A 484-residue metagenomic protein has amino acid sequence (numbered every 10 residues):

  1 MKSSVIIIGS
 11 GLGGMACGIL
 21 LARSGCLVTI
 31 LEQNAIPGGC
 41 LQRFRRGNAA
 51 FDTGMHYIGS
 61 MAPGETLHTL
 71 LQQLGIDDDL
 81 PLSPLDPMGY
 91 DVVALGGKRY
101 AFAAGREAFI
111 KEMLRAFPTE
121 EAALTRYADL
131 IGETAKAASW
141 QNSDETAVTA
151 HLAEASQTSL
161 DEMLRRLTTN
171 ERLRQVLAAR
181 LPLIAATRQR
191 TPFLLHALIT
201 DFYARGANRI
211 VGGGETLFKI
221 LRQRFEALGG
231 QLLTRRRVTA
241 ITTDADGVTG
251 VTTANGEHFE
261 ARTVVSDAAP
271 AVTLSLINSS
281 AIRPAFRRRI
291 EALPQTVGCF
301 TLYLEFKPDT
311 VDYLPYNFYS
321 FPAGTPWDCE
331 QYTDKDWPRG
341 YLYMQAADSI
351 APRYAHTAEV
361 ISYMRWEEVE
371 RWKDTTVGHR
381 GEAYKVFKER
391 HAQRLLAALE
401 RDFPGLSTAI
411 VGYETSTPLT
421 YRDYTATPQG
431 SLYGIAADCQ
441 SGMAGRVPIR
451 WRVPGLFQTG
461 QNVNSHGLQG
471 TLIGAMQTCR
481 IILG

Functional and structural regions predicted by a protein language model:
K2-R126: N-terminal glycine-rich phosphate/pyrophosphate-binding loop and immediately adjacent elements
M55, Q461-L483: A conserved FAD-binding loop/helix module that cradles the flavin
V92-I110, T134-A138, F225-A227, Q231-L232 (+1 more regions): Feature captures the FAD/FMN-dependent oxidoreductase FAD-binding
G96-T191: Rossmann-like flavin
R172-I184, R401-S465: A glycine-rich dinucleotide-binding beta-alpha-beta segment and adjacent secondary-structure elements that constitute
A197-T249: Helical element adjacent to the flavin cofactor pocket in flavoenzyme catalytic cores
T239-R353: Mid-domain catalytic core of redox enzymes that form a hydrophobic substrate pocket/lid adjacent to a catalytic redox
D309-S416: C-terminal segments that line or cap access tunnels to active or ligand-binding sites in enzymes and enzyme-associated
